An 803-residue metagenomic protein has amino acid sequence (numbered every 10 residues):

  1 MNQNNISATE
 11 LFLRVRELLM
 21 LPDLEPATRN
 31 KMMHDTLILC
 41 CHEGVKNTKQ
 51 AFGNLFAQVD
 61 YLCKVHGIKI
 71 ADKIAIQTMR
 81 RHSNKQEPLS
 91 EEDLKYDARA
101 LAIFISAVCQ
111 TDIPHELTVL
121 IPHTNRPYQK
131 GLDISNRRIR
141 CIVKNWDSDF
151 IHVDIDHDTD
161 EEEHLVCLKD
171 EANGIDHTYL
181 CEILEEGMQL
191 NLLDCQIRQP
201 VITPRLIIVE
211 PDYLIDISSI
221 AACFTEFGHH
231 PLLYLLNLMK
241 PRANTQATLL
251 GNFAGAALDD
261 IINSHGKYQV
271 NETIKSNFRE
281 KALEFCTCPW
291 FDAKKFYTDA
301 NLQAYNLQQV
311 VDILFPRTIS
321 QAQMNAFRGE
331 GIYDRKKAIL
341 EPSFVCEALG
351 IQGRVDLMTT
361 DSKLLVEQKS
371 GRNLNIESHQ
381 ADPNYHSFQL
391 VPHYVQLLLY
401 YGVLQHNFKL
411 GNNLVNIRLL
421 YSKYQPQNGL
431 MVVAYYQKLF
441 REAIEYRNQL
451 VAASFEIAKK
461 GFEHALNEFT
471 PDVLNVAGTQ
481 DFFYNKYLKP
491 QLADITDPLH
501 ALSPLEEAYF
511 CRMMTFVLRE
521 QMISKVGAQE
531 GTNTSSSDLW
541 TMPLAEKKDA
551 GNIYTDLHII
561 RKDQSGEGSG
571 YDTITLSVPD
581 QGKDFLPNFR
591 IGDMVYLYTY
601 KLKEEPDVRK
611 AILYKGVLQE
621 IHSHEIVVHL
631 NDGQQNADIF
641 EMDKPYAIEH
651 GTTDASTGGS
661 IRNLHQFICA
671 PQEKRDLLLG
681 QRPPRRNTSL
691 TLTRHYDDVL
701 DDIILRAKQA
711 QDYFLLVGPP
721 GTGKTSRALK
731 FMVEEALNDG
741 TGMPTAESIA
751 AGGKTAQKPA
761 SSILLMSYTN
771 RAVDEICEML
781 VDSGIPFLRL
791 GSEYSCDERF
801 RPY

Functional and structural regions predicted by a protein language model:
M1-N84, P88-P114: Amphipathic alpha-helical interface elements
K130-C141, E161-E162, C167-P289: Charged, glycine-rich intrinsically disordered N-terminal tails and low-complexity linkers that flank
I134-I197, F516, E520-D676: Conserved ASCE P-loop ATPase motor domains encompassing nucleic-acid-directed helicases/translocases
I155-E185, Y333-R447: Mg2+/Mn2+-dependent nuclease catalytic core
H230-L233, L420-P426, M431-I457, L586-Q709 (+3 more regions): Pre-ATPase regulatory/linker segments immediately N-terminal to the P-loop/RecA-like helicase/translocase core
A257-L340: A non-catalytic, helix-rich entry segment at domain boundaries
R727-F731: Hydrophobic positions on the alpha1 helix immediately C-terminal to the Walker A/P-loop
V733, D739-Y803: Conserved P-loop NTPase motor core of helicases/translocases
